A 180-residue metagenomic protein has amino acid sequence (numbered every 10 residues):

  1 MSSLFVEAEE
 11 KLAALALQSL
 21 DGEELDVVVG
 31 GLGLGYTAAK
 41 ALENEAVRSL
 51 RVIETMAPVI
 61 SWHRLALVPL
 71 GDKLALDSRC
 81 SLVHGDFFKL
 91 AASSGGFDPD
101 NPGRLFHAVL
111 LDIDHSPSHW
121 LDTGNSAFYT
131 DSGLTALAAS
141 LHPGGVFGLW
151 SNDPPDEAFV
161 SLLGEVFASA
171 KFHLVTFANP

Functional and structural regions predicted by a protein language model:
E7-S140, K171, V175-T176: The AdoMet/dcAdoMet-binding core of the Class I SAM-like
G31, N152-D153: Structural motif
G144-S151: Conserved beta-strand signature within the Rossmann-like core of class I S-adenosyl-L-methionine
D153-P180: Class I S-adenosyl-L-methionine
